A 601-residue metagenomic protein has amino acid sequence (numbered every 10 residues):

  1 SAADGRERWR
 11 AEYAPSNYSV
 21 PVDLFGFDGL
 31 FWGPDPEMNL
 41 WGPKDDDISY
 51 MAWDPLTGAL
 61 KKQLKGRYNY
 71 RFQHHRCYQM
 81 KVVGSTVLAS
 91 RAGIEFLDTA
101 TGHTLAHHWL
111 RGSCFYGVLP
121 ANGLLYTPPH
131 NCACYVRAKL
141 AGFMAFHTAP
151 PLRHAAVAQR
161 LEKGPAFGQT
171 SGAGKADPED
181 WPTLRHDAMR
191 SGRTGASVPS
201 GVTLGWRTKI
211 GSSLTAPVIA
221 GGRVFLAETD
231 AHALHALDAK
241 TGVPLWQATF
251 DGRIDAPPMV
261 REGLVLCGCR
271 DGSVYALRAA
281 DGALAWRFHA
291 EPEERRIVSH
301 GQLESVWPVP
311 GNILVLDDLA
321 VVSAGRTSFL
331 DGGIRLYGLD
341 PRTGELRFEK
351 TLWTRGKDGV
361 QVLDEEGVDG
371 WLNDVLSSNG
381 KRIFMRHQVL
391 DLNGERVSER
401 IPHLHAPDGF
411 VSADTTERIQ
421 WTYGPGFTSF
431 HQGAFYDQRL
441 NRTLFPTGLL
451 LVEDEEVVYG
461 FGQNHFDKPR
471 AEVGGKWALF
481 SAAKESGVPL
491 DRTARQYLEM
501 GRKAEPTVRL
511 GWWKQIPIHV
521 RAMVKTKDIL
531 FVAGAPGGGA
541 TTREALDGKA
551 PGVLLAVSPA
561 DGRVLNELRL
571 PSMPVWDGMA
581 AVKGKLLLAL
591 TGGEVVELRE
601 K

Functional and structural regions predicted by a protein language model:
S1-K601: Noncatalytic, solvent-exposed loop/strand surfaces of beta-propeller-type extracellular/periplasmic domains
